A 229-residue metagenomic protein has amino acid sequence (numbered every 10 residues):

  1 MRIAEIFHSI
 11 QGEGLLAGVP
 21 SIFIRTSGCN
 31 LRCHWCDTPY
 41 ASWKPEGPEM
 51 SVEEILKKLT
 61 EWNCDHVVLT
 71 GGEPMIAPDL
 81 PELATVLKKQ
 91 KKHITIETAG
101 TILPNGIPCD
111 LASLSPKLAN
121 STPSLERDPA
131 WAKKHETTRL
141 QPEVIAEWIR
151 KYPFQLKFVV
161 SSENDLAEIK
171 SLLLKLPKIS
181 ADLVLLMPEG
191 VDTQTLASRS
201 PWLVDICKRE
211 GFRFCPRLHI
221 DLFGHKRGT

Functional and structural regions predicted by a protein language model:
M1-E54, W62: Canonical Radical SAM [4Fe-4S] cluster-binding loop centered on the CxxxCxxC motif and its immediate flanking residues
E5, E73, E97: Acidic-residue sensor for enzyme active/binding pockets
P20, N63-D65, K92, Y152: A generic structural signal for short beta-strands and their flanking turns/coil linkers
F23, H66-V68, Q155-K157: Short aromatic/hydrophobic contact patches that present stacked aromatics for nucleic-acid/ligand binding
R25, T70-G71, T98: A secondary-structure boundary/capping signal
H34-T38, N63, T122-L125, R150: Short, basic/glycine-rich phosphate-binding loops at helix/coil junctions that contact nucleotide phosphates
E54-G71, M75-I76: Short Fe-S-cluster ligation motifs
L56, I76-T229: Conserved AdoMet/S-adenosylmethionine-binding subsite of the radical SAM
